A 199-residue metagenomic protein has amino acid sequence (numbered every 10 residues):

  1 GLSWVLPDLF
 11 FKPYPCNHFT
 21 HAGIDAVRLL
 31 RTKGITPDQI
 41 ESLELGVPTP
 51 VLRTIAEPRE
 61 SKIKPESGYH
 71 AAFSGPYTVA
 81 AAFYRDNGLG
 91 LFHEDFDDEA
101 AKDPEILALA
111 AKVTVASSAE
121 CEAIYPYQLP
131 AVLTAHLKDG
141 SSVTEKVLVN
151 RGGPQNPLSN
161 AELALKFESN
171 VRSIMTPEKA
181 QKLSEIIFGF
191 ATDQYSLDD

Functional and structural regions predicted by a protein language model:
G1-D199: Terminal-appendage/accessory-domain detector
